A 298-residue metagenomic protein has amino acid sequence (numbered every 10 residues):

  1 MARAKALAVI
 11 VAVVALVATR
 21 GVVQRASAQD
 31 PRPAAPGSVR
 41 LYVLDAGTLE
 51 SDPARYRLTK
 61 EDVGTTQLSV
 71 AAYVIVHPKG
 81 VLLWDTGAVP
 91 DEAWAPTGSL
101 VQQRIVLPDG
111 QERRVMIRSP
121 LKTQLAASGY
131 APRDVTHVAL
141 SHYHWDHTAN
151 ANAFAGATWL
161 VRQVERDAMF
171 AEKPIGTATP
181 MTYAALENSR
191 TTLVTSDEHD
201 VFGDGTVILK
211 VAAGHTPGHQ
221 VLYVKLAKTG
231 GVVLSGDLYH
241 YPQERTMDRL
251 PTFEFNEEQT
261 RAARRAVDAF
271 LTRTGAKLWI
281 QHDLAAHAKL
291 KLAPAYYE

Functional and structural regions predicted by a protein language model:
M1-V11: Bacterial N-terminal signal peptides that target proteins for export
L16-T123, D134, T229-G236, T272-K277: Metallo-beta-lactamase
Q29-P33, R113-D134, R162-V211, Q259-G275: Metallo-beta-lactamase
V89, T182-L186, R190, S196-F202 (+2 more regions): Metallo-beta-lactamase
W94-E112, H240-D248, F253-E254, A295-Y297: Active-site gating loops and adjacent loop-to-helix segments of metal-dependent hydrolytic enzymes
V135-D146: Metallo-beta-lactamase
L140-H142, G214, A288-E298: Short, electropositive alpha-helical surface patch
N152-A155: Short, conserved loop/helix-junction motifs that constitute active-site signature segments in enzyme catalytic cores
